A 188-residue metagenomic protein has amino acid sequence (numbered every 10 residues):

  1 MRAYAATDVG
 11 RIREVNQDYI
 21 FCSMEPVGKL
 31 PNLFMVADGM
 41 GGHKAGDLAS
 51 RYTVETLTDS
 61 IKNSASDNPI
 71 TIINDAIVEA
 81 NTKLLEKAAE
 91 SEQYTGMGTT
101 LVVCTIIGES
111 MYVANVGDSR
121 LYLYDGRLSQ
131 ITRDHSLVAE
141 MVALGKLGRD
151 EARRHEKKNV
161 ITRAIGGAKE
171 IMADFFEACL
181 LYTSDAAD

Functional and structural regions predicted by a protein language model:
M1-S184: PP2C/PPM-type serine/threonine phosphatase catalytic domain
